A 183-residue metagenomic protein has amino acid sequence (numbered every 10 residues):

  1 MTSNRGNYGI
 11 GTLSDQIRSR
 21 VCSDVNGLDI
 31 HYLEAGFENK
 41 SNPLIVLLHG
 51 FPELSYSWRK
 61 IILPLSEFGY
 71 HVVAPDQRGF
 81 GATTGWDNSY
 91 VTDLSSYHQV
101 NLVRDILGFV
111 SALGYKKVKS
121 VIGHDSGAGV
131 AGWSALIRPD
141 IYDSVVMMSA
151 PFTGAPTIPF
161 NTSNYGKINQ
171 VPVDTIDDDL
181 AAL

Functional and structural regions predicted by a protein language model:
T2-V21, V25, D29-Y32, G36-L44 (+4 more regions): Flexible "cap/lid" subdomain of the alpha/beta-hydrolase fold that forms the substrate-access gate
L47-G50, A74: Structural cue for short, hydrophobic secondary-structure segments
G50-F51, S96: A generic secondary-structure micro-motif detector that highlights 1-2 residue hydrophobic/ambivalent hotspots embedded
F51-I62: The serine-hydrolase catalytic nucleophile loop
L63-P64, A82: General helical structural elements
Y70: Short phosphate-binding/catalytic loops that engage adenosine nucleotides
